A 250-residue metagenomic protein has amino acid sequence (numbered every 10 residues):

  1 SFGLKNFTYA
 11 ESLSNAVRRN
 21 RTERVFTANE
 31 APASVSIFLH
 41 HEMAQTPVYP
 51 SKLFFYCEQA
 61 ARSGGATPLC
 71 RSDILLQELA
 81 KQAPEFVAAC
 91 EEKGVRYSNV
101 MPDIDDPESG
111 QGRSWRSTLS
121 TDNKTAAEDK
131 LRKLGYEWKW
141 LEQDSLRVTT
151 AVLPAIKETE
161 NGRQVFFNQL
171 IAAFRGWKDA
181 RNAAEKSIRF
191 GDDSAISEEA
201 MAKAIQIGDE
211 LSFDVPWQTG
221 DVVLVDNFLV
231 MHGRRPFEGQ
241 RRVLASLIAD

Functional and structural regions predicted by a protein language model:
S1-G3: Glycine-rich loop at the start of a catalytic domain that most often binds anionic cofactors/ligands
Y9-S36, H41: A gly/proline- and charged-residue-enriched helix-loop-helix capping module
T22-E23, A33-L39, V48-D250: Active-site environment of non-heme Fe oxygenases that use a 2-His-1-carboxylate facial triad
